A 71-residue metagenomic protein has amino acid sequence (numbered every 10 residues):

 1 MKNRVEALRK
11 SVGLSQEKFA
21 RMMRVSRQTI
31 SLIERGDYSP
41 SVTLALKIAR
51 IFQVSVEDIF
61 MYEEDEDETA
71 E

Functional and structural regions predicted by a protein language model:
M1-S11: A short, Lys/Arg-rich alpha-helix, primarily the initiator
K10, R21, R50: Alpha-helical residues within the helix-turn-helix
L14-L32: Short alpha-helical DNA-recognition segment
R24, T43-D58: DNA major-groove recognition helix of helix-turn-helix/homeodomain DNA-binding modules
S31-I33, D37-L46: Amphipathic, hydrophobic secondary-structure cores in small proteins
R35, V54, E64: Short, conserved catalytic or interaction motifs in soluble domains
M61-E71: Short, charged recognition helix plus adjacent turn of helix-turn-helix-like nucleic-acid-binding domains
